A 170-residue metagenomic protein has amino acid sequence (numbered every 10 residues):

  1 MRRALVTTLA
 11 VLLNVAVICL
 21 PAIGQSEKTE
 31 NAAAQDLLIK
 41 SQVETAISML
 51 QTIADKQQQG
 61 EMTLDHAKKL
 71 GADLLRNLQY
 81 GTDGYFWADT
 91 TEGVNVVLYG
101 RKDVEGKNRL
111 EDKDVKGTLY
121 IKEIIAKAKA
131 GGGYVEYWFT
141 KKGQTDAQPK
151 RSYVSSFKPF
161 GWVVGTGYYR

Functional and structural regions predicted by a protein language model:
M1-R170: N-terminal membrane-sensor/transducer module of prokaryotic signaling receptors
